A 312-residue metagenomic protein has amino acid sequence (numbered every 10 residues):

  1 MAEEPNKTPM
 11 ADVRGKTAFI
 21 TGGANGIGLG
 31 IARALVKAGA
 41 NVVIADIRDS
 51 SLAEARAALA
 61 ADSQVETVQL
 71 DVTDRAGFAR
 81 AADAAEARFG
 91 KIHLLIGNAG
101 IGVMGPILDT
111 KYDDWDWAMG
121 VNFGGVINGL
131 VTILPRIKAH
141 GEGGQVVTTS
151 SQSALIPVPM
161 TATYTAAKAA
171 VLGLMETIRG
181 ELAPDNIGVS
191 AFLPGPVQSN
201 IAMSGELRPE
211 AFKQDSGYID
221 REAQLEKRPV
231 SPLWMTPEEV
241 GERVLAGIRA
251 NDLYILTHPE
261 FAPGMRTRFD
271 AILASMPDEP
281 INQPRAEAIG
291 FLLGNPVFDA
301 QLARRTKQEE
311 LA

Functional and structural regions predicted by a protein language model:
P9-V43: Canonical Rossmann dinucleotide-binding motif of NAD(H)/NADP(H)-dependent dehydrogenases/reductases, specifically
D49-S50, Q69-R80, Y112: The beta1-alpha1 cofactor-binding region of Rossmann-like NAD(H)/NADP(H)-dependent oxidoreductases
P106-I107, K111-W117: Substrate-binding pocket helix/loop in short-chain dehydrogenase/reductase
L108, V158-A162: Active-site loop immediately N-terminal to the catalytic Tyr-X3-Lys motif of short-chain dehydrogenase/reductase
L130, A167: Active-site helix of classical SDR
S151: Residue(s) in the substrate-gating loop at a strand-loop-helix junction that position the organic substrate next
P184-E260: SDR active-site lid
